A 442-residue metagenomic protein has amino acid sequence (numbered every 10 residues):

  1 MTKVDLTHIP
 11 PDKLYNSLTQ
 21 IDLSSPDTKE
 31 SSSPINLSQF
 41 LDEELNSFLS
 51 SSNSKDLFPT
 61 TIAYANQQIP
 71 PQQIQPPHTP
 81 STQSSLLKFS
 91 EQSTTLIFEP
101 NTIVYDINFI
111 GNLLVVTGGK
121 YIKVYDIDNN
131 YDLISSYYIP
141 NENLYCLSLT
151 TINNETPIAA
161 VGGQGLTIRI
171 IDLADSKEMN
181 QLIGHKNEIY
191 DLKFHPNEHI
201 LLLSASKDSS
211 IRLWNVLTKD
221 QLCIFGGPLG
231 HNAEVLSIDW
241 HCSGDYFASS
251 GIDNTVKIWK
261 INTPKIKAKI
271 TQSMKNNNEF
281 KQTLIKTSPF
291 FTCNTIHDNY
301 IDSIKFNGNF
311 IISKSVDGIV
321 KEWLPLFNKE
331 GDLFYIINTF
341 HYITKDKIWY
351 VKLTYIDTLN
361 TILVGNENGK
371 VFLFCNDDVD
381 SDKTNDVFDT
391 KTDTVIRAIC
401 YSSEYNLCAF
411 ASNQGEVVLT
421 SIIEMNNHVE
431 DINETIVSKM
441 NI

Functional and structural regions predicted by a protein language model:
M1-K3, Y355, K439-I442: A positional/structural detector of protein chain ends, strongest at the extreme C-terminus and weakly at the extreme
T2-D22, N36-P70, I74-G111, K120 (+2 more regions): Intrinsically disordered, low-complexity acidic/Ser/Thr/Pro-rich linker and tail segments in large eukaryotic scaffolds
D27-E30: Acidic, Ala/Val/Gly-enriched low-complexity intrinsically disordered segments
P59-A63, P80-N197, L201, R212 (+4 more regions): WD40 beta-propeller repeat fold
I200-K281, K286-T287: Solenoidal tandem-repeat scaffolds enriched in leucines and small polar residues
S243-P264, D302, F306-L324: Internal hydrophobic scaffold segments of catalytic domains
Q414-I442: Extreme C-terminal disordered tails of eukaryotic proteins encode short linear targeting/docking signals used
